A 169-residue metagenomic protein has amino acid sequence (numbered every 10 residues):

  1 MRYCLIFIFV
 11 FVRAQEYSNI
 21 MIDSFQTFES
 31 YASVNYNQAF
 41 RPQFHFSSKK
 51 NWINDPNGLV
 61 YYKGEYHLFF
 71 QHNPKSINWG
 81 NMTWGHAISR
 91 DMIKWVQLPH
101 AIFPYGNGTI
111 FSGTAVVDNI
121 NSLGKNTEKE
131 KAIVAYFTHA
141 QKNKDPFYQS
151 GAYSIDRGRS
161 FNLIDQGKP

Functional and structural regions predicted by a protein language model:
M1-S18: Bacterial Sec-dependent N-terminal signal peptides
Q15-P169: Beta-rich carbohydrate-recognition and catalytic domains
